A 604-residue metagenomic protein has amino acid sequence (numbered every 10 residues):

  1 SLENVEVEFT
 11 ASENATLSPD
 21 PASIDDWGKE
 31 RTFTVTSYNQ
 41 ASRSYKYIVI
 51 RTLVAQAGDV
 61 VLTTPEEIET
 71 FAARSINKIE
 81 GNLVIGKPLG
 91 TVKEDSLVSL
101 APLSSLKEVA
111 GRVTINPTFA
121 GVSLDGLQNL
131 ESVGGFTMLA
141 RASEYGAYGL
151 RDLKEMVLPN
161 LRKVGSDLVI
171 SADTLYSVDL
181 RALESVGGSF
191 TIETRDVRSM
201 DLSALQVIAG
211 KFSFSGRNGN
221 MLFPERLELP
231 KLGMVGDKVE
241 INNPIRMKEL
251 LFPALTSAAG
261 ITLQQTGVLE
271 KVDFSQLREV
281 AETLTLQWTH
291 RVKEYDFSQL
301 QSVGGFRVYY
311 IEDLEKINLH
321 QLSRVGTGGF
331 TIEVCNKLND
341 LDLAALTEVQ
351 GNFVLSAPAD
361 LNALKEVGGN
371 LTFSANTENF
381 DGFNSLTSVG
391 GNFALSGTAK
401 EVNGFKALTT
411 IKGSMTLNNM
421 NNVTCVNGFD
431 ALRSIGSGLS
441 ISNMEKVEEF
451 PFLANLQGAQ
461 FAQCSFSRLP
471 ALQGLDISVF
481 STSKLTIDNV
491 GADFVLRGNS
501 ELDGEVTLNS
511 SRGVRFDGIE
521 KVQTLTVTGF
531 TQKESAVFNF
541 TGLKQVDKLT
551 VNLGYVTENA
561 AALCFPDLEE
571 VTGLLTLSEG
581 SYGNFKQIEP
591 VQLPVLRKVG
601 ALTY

Functional and structural regions predicted by a protein language model:
S1-G58, N77, G81: Beta-rich interaction/scaffold domains
N14-D20, T63, S75, P88 (+1 more regions): Low-complexity, intrinsically disordered segments exposed to solvent
A15-S18, A120, A182, A204 (+3 more regions): Small-residue (G/S/T/A) turn/hinge positions that recur once per unit in extracellular repeat modules
L53-T70: Boundary/junction segments of secreted and surface-exposed precursor proteins
D59-T64, G81-V98, P102, A110-G126 (+20 more regions): Concave beta-strand-loop units of leucine-rich repeat
V157, S177, S199-D201, E228 (+6 more regions): Long, intrinsically disordered low-complexity tandem-repeat regions enriched in serine/threonine/proline and other
A204, N318-Q321, D342, N455 (+1 more regions): Intrinsically disordered, low-complexity segments enriched in glycine and mixed charged residues
